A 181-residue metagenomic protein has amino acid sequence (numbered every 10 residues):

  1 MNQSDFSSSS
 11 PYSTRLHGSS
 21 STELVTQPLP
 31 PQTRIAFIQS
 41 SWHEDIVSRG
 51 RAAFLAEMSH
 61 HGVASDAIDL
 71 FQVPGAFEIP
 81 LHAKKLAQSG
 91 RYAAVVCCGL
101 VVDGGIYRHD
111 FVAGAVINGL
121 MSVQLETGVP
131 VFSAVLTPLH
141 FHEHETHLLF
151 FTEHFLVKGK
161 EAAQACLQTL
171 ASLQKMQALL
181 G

Functional and structural regions predicted by a protein language model:
M1-P31: N-terminal amphipathic/basic leader segments beginning at the initiator methionine
V25-V73: Glycine-rich phosphate/diphosphate-binding loop of Rossmann-like nucleotide-binding domains
A36, D69, E78, A93-V95 (+1 more regions): Structural motif
S41-W42, L100-V101, L136-H140: Short, ordered loop/turn segments at secondary-structure junctions
A52, F77-K84, Q88, K160 (+1 more regions): Amphipathic, non-transmembrane alpha-helical secondary structure
F71-S89, L136-T137, F141: Glycine-rich oxoanion-binding loops at beta->alpha junctions
E78, H82-L120, Q124: Glycine-rich phosphate-binding loop
H109-G181: C-terminal binding/interaction regions
